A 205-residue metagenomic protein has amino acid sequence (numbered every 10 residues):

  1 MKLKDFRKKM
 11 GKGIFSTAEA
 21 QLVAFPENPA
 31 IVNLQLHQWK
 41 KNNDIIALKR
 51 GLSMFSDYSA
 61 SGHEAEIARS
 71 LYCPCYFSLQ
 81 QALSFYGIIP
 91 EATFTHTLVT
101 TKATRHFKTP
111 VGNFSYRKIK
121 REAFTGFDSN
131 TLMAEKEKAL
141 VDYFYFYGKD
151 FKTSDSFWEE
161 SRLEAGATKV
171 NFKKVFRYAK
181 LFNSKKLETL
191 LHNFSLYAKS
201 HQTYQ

Functional and structural regions predicted by a protein language model:
M1-P74, P110: Short beta-edge/loop segments at beta->alpha junctions of small alpha/beta modules that act as binding/recognition
F6-K9, V23, I67-L71, F85 (+3 more regions): Residues that form generic nucleotide/phosphate-binding pockets
F25, G87, Y145-K149: Hydrophobic/aromatic-lined pockets within catalytic cores
P26-E27, I89, K185: Short coil/loop linkers at secondary-structure junctions
N42, A47-F55, E64-A123: Short gly/ser-rich loop at a beta-strand->alpha-helix junction or flexible surface loop bordering the NTP-binding
S59, K120, F144: A broadly conserved detector of short glycine/acidic/proline-rich loop/turn motifs that flank catalytic sites and bind
T125-Q205: Hydrophobic alpha-helical interaction segments
